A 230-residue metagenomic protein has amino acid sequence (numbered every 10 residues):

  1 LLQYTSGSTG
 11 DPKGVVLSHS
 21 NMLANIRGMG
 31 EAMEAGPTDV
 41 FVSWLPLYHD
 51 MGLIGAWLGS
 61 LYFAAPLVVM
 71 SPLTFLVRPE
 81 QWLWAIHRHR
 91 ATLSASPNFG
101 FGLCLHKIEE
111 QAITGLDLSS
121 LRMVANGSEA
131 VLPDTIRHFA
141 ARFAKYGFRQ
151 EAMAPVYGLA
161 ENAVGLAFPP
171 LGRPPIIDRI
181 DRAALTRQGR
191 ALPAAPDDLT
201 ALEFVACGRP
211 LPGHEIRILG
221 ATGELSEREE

Functional and structural regions predicted by a protein language model:
L1-A24: Conserved AMP-binding A3 loop
S8, A64, S128: Conserved G/P- and acidic residue-centered "switch" motifs that form tight phosphate/ATP-binding loops in soluble
K13-G14, V40, A65-V68, A91-S94 (+3 more regions): Beta-sheet entry/capping signal
V15, H19, W44-L47, V69-F75 (+3 more regions): Hydrophobic alpha-helical scaffolding
L23-V40, D50-T92, K107-A112, L171: Conserved AMP-binding/adenylation subdomain of ANL enzymes
L45-H49, E224-L225: AMP-binding (ANL) adenylation modules
T74, A91-A141, M153-N162: Adenylate-forming
R122-V124, V131-E230: Conserved AMP-binding/adenylate-forming
